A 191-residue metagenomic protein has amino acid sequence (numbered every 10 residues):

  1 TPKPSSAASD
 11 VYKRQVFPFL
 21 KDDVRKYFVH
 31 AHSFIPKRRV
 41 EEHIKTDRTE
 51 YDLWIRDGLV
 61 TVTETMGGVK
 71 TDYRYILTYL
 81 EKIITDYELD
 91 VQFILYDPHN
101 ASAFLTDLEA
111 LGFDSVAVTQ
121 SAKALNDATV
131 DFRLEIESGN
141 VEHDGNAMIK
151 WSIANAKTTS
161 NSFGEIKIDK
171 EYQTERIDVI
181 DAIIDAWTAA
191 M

Functional and structural regions predicted by a protein language model:
T1-A8, Y12: Single conserved hydrophobic/aromatic residue that forms the stacking wall/gate of nucleotide- or nucleobase-binding
S9-D10, L20-D23, K37-V40, H99-T106 (+3 more regions): Flexible loop/turn segments at secondary-structure boundaries
D10, R25-F34, V179-M191: Conserved P-loop NTPase motor module
R14-V16: Conserved hydrophobic/aromatic positions in well-ordered beta-strands
P18-D90: Nucleic-acid-processing active sites and adjacent nucleic-acid-binding tracks, predominantly divalent metal-dependent
L53, D107-M191: Metal-dependent DNA phosphodiester-chemistry modules and their immediately adjacent helices/loops in DNA-processing
L89-N100: Short glycine-rich phosphate-binding loop at a beta-alpha junction
